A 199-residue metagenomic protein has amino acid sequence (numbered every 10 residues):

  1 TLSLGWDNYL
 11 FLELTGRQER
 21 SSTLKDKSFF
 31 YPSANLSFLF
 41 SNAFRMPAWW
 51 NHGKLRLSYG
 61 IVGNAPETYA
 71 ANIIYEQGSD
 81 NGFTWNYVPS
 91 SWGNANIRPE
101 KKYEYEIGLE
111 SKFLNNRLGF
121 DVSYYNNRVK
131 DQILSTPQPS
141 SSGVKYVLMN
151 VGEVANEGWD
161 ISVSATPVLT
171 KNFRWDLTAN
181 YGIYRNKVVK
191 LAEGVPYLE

Functional and structural regions predicted by a protein language model:
T1-E199: Extracellular/periplasmic, surface-exposed regions of secreted and cell-surface proteins
